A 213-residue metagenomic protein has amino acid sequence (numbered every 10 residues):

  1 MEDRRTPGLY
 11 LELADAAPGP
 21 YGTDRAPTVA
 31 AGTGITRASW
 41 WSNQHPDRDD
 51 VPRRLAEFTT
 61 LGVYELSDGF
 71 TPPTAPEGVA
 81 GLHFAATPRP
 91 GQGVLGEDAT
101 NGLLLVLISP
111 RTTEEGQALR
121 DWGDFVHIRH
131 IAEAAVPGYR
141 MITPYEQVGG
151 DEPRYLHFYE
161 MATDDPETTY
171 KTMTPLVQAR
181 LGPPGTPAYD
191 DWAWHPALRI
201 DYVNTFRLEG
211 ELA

Functional and structural regions predicted by a protein language model:
M1-A213: Macromolecular interaction modules
